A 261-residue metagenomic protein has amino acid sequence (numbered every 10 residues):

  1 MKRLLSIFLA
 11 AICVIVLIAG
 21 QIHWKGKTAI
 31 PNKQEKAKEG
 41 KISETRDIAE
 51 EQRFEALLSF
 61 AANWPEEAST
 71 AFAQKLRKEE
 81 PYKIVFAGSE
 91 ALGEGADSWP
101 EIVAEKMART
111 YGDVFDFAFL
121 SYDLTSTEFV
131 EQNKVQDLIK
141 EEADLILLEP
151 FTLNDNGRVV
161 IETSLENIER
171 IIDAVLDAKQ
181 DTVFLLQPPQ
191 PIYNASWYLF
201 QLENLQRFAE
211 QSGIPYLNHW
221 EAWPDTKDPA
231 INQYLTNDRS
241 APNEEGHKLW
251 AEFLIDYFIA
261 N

Functional and structural regions predicted by a protein language model:
M1-K83, I259-N261: N-terminal secretory targeting modules
K75-V160: Conserved SGNH/GDSL esterase-like catalytic core that processes O-acyl groups on lipids and polysaccharides
G95, N154-V159, N194-L199, T226-K227: Extracytoplasmic/secreted cell-surface and envelope-processing proteins
A108-G112, A143, F151, D173-Q180 (+3 more regions): Sec-exported extracytoplasmic/periplasmic mature domains
D116-A118, V183, G213-P215: Conserved beta-strand segments of alpha/beta enzyme cores
E149-P150, D173-N204: Active-site segments of SGNH/GDSL-like serine hydrolases that catalyze O-acetyl group transfer/hydrolysis on lipids
I161-I171, L199-Q206: Charged helix-capping and loop-helix junction motifs
A195-N261: Catalytic His-Asp segment of secreted/periplasmic serine-dependent ester chemistry enzymes
